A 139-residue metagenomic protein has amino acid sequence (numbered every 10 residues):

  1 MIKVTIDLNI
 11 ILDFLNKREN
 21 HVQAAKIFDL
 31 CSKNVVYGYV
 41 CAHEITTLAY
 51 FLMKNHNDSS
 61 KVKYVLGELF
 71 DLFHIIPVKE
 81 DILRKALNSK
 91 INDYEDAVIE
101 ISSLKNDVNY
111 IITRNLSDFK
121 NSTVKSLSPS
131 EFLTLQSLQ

Functional and structural regions predicted by a protein language model:
M1-K3, L72, L104-Q139: Acidic, PIN/NYN-like endoribonuclease modules and their adjacent C-terminal/linker elements
M1-V40, N55-S60, N121, L133-Q139: Short, well-structured N-terminal submotif of metal-dependent ribonuclease cores
N9-I10, H43, D81, S117 (+1 more regions): Alpha-helix/helix-capping structural signal
D13-F14, T47-Y50, R84-A86, N121: A short acidic, helix-capping loop that chelates divalent metal ions and anchors anionic groups
A25, H43-H74, V78-I82: Active-site-proximal, substrate-binding regions of enzyme catalytic domains and RNA-binding/basic surfaces
V40-A42, T113: Short beta-strand segments at enzyme active-site cores
H74-L116: Active-site neighborhoods of divalent-metal-dependent phosphate/nucleic-acid chemistry enzymes
